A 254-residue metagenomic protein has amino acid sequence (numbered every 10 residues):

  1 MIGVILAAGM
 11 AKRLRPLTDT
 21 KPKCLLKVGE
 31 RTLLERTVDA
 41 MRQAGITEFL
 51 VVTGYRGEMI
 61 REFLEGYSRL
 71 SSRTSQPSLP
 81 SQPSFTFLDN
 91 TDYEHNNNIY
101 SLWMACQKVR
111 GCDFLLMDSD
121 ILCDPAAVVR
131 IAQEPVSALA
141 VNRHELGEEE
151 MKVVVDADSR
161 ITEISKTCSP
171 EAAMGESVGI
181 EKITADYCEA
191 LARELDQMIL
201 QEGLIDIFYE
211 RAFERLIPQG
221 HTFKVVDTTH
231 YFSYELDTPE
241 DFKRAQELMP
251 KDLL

Functional and structural regions predicted by a protein language model:
M1, M174-L254: Conserved alpha/beta core of the MobA/IspD/sugar-nucleotide pyrophosphorylase nucleotidyltransferase superfamily
M1-T18: N-terminal nucleotide-binding beta1-loop-alpha1 segment
I2-I5, K27, R31-D113: Conserved N-terminal catalytic core of the sugar/cofactor nucleotidyltransferase
G9, D120, T238: Active-site glycine-centered loops adjacent to acidic/histidine catalytic or metal-binding residues that shape
C24, S84-T86, R160, T222-K224: Conserved beta-strand segments of alpha/beta enzyme cores
L25, V153-V155, V225: A structural signal for short hydrophobic beta-strand segments in well-ordered beta-sheet cores
C112-L122: Short beta-strand-to-loop acidic/aromatic patch adjacent to the donor-nucleotide binding site
D124-I199: Conserved core of the sugar-phosphate nucleotidyltransferase
